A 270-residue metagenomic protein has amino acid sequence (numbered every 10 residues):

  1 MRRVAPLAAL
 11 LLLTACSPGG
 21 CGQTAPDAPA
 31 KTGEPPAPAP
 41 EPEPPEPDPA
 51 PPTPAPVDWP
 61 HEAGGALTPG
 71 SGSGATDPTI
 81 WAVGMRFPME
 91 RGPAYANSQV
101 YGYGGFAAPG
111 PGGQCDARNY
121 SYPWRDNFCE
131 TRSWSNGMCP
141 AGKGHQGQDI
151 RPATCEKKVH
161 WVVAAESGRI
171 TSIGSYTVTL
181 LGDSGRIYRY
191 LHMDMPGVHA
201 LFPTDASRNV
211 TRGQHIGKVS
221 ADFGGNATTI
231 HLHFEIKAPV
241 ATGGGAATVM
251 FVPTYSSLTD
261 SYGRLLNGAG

Functional and structural regions predicted by a protein language model:
M1-S17: Sec-dependent bacterial lipoprotein signal peptides
R3-V4, T24, T32, D126 (+2 more regions): Positively charged, low-complexity intrinsically disordered regions
A5-P6, E34, N267: Sequence-pattern detector for short linear motifs and compositional/periodic biases rather than a specific fold
S17-Q23: Bacterial signal peptide processing site
D27-T53: Intrinsically disordered, low-complexity proline-rich regions
P51-T177, R212, A221, Y262-G270: Surface-exposed, glycine-biased beta-strand/turn segments
S135, H145, K157-A206, G225-E235: Zn2+-dependent peptidoglycan hydrolase active-site motif and core
Q146-I150, L181-G182, A206-G270: Conserved, short, structured surface segments that act as functional micro-motifs
